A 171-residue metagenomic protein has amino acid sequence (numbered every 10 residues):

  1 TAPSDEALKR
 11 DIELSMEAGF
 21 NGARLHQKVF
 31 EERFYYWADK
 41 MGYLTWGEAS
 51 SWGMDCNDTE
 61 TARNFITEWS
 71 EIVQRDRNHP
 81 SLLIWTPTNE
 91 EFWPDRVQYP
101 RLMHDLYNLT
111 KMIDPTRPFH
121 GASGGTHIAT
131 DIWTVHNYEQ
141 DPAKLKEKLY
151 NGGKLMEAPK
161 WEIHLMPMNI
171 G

Functional and structural regions predicted by a protein language model:
T1-A7, N57-T59: Active-site mouth loops of central-metabolism enzymes
I12-L14, G22-G171: Substrate-binding/catalytic cleft of secreted carbohydrate-active enzymes, primarily glycoside hydrolases
A18: Metal- or metallocofactor-binding catalytic centers and their adjacent structured scaffolds across diverse enzyme
